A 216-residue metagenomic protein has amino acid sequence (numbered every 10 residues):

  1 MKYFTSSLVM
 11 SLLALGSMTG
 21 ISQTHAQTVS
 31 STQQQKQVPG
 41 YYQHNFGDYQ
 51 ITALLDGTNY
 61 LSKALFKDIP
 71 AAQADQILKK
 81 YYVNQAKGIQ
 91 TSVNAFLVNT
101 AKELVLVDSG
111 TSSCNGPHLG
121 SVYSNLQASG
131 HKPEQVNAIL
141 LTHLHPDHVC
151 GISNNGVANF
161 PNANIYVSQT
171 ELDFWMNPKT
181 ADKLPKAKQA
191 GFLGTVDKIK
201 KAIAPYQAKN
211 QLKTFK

Functional and structural regions predicted by a protein language model:
F4-T5, M10, T19-Y123, Q127 (+1 more regions): Metallo-beta-lactamase
Q43, G88, G156-V157, I203-A204: Short secondary-structure boundary/capping segments
D48, N162, K209-Q211: A generic structural signal for alpha->beta connector loops
T52, L140, Y166, K213-F215: Hydrophobic/aromatic beta-strand patches that form the interior of the parallel beta-sheet core in alpha/beta enzyme
N94-A95, P117-Y166: Active-site metal-binding motif and surrounding structural segment of the metallo-beta-lactamase
G110-S112, H145, E171: Catalytic metal-binding/acid-base residues of hydrolase active sites
G120, Q127-A128, Q135, Q169-K216: Metallo-beta-lactamase
